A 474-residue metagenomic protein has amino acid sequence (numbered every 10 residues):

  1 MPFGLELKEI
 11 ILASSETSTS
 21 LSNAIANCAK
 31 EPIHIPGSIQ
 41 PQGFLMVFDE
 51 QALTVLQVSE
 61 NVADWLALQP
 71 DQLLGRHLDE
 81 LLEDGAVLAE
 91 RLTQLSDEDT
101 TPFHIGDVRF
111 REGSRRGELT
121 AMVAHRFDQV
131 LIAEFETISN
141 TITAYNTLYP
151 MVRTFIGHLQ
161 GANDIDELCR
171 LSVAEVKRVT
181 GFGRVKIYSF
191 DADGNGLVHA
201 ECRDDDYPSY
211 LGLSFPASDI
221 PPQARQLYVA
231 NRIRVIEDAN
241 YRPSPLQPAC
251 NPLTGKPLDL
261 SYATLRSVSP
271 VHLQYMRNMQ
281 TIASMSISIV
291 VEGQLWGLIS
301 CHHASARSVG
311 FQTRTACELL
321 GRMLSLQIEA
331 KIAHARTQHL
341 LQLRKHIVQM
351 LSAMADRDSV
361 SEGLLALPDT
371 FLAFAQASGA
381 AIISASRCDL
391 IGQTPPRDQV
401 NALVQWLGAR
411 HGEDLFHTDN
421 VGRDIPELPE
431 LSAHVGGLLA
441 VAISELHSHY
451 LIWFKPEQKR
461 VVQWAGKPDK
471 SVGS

Functional and structural regions predicted by a protein language model:
P2-T154, H158, N163-E167, L171-V179 (+6 more regions): Non-catalytic regulatory/interaction regions at protein termini and inter-domain linkers
M151, V309-E329, K467-D469: Amphipathic alpha-helical "output/dimerization" segments
H303-V309: A generic structural motif
